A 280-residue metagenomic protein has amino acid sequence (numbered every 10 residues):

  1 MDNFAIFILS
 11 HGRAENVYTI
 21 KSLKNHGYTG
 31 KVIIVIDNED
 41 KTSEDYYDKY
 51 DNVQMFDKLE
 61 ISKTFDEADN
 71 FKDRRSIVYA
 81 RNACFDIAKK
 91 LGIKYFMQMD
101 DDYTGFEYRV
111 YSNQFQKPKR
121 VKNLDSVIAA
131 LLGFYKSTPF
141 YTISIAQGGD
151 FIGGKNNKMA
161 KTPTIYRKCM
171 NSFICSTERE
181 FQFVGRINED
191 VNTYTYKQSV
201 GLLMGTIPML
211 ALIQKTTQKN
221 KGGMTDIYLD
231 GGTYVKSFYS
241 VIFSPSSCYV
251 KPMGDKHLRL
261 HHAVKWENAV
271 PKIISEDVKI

Functional and structural regions predicted by a protein language model:
M1-N25: N-proximal low-complexity "stem/linker" segments adjacent to membrane-targeting elements
F4, A14-E15, G185-I280: C-terminal catalytic/acceptor-binding lobe
I8-S10, V35-N38, P208: Short beta-strand/turn micro-motifs composed of small residues that flank or help shape donor/cofactor-binding pockets
I20-K31, C84: Short, acidic, metal-binding catalytic loop of nucleotide-sugar glycosyltransferases
I20-N25, S43-N52, K161, S240: Short, aromatic/basic amphipathic alpha-helical patches
I36-M97, T104-Q116: Active-site-proximal specificity loops/subdomain of glycosyltransferases
Y95-D100, Y141-A146, M204-P208, Y249-P252: A structural signal for short, well-ordered beta-strand segments and their strand-loop junctions that often border
T104-T195: Conserved catalytic core of nucleotide-sugar-dependent glycosyltransferases
